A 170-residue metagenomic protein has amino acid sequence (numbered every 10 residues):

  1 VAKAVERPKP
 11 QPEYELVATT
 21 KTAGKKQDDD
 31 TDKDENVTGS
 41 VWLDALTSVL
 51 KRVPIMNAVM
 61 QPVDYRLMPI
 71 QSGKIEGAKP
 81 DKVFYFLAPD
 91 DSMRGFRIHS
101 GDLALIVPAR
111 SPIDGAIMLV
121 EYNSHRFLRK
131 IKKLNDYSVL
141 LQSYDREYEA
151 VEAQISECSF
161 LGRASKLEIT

Functional and structural regions predicted by a protein language model:
V1-S100, K133-L134, Q154, K166-T170: Short, positionally conserved secondary-structure boundary motifs
S48, V53, A104, R126-R129 (+1 more regions): Small-residue-enriched segments and motifs
Y85, L105-I106, L119: Hydrophobic beta-strand signal
M93, A109-S111, N123: Short polar/acidic secondary-structure junctions
R94, A104, V139: Short beta-strand segments in beta-sandwich/barrel cores
G101-D102, A116: Structural motif
A116-L128, K132-Y137: Short, compositionally biased
K133-T170: Glycine- and charge-enriched low-complexity intrinsically disordered segments
